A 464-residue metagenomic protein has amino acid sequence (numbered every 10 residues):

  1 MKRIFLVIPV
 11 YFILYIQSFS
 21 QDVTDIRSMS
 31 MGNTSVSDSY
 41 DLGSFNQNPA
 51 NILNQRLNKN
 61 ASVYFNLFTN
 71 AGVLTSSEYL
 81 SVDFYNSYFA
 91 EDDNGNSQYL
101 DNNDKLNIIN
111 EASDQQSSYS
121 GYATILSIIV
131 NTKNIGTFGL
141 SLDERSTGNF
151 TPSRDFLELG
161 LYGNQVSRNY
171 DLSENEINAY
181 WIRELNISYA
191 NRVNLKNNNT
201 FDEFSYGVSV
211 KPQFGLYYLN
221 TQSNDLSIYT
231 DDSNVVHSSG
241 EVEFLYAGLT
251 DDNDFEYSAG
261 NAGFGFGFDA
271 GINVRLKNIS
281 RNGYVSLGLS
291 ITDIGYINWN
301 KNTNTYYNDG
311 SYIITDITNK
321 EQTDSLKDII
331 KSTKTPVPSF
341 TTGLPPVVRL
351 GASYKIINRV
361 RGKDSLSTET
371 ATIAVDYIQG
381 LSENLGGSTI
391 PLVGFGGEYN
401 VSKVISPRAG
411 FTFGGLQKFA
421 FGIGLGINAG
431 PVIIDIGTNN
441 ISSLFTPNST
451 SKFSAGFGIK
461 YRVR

Functional and structural regions predicted by a protein language model:
M1-D25: Bacterial Sec-dependent N-terminal signal peptides
F19-R464: Subset of outer-membrane beta-barrel
